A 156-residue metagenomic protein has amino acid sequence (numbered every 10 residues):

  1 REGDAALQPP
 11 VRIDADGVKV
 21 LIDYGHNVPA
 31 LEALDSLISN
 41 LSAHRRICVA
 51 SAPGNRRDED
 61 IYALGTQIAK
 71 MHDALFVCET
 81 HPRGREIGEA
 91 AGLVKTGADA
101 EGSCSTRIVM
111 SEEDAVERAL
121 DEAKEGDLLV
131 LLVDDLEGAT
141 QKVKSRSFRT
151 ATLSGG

Functional and structural regions predicted by a protein language model:
R1-G156: ATP-dependent carboxylate-amine ligase
